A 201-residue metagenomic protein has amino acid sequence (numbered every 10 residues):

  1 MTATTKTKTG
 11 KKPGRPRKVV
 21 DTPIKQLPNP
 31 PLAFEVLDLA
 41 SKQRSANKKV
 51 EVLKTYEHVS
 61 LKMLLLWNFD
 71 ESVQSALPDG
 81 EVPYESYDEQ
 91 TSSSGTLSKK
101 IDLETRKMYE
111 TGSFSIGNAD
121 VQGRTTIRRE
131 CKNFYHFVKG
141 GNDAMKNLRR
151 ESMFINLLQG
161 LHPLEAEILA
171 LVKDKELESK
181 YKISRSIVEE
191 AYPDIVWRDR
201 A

Functional and structural regions predicted by a protein language model:
T2-A201: N-terminal nucleic-acid-engaging modules of covalent nucleotidyltransferase systems
